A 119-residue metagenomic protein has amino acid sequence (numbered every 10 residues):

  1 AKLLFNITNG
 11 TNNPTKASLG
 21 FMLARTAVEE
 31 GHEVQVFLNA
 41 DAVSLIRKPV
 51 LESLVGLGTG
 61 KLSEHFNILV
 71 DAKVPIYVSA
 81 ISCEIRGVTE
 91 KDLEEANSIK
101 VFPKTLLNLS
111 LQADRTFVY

Functional and structural regions predicted by a protein language model:
A1: Nucleotide donor/acceptor-binding cores
F5-S18, V50: Short, glycine-rich nucleotide/cofactor-binding loops
A17-H32, V36: Histidine-anchored nucleotide/phosphate-binding helix
V34-N39, I76-A80: Short internal beta-strands
A42-G56: N-terminal beta-loop-helix "entrance" segment that forms/cooperates in small-molecule cofactor or anionic ligand
E52-L57, L93-N97: Short, flexible loop segments at the rims of nucleotide/cofactor-binding pockets, characterized by
S53-A80: A glycine-rich helix N-cap at a beta->alpha junction
H65, L69, Y77, R86 (+3 more regions): A short aromatic-anchored loop/beta-hairpin motif
